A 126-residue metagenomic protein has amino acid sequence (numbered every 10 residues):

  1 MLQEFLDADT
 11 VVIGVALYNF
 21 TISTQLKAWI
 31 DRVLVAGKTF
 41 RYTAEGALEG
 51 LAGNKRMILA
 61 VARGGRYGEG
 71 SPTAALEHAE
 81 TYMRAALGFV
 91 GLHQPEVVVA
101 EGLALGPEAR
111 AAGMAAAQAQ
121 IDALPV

Functional and structural regions predicted by a protein language model:
L2-A75: Helix-loop-strand module that forms the ligand-binding subsite of alpha/beta enzymes
E69-V126: Glycine-rich phosphate/pyrophosphate-binding loop and the adjoining helix
